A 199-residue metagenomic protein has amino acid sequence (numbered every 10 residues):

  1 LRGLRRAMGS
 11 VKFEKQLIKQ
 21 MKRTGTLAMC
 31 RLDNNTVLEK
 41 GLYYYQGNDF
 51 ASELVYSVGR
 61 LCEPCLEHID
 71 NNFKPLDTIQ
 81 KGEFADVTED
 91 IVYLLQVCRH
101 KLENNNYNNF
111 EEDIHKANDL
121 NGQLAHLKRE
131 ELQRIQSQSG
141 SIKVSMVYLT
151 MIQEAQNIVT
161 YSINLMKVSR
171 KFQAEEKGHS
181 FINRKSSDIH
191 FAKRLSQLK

Functional and structural regions predicted by a protein language model:
L1-K199: Cytosolic, long alpha-helical scaffolding segments
